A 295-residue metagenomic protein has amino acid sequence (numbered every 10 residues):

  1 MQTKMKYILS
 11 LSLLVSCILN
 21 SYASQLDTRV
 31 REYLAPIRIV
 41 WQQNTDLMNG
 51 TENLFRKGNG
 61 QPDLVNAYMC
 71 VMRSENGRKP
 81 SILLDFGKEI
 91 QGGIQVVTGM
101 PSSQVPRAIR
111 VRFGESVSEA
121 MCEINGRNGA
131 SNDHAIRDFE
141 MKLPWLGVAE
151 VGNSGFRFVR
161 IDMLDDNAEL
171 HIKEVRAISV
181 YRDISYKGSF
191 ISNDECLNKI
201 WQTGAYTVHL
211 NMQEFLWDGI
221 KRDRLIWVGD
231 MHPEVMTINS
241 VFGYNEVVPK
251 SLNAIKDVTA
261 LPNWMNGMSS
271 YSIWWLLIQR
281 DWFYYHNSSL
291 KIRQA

Functional and structural regions predicted by a protein language model:
M1-Q25: Bacterial Sec-dependent N-terminal signal peptides
L19-Y22, Y284-A295: Short, intrinsically disordered, charge-balanced linker/junction segments flanking boundaries in proteins
S24-D218, G229-D230, Y244-I255, L290: Extracellular/oxidizing-compartment recognition motifs
P144-W145, W217-R222, V258-N266: Active-site-adjacent structural elements in folded domains
N193, I220-D223, W264-M268, Y285 (+1 more regions): Alpha-helix N-cap/helix-initiation motif
L225-D230, G243, N266-W274: Aromatic- and histidine-enriched alpha-helix N-cap/loop-to-helix transition segments that scaffold the rims
P233-Y244, W275-S289: Well-ordered alpha-helical scaffold segments within catalytic/enzyme domains
